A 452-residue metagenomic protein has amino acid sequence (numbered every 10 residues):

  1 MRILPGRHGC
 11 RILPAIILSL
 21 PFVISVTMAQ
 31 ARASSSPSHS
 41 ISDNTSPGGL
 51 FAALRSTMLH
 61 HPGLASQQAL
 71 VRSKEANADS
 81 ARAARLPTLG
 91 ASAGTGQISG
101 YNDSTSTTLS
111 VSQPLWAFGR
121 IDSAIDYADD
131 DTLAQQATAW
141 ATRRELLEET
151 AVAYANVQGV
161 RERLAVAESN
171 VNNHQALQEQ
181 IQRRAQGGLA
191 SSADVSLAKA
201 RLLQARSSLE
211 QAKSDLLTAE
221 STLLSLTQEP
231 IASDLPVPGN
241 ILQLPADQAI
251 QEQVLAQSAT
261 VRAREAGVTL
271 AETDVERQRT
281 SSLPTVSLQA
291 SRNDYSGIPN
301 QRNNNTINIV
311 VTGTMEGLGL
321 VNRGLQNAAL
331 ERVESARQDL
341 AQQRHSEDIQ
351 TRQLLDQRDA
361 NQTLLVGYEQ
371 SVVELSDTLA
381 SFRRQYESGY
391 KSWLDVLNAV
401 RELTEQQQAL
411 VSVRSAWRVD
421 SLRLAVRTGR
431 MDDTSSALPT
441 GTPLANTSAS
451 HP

Functional and structural regions predicted by a protein language model:
R2-R7, D43, R143-Q257, G267 (+5 more regions): Periplasmic alpha-helical coiled-coil/stalk elements that build and connect Gram-negative outer-membrane
P14-S25: Bacterial N-terminal signal peptides
A29-G90, L115, L189-S192, T227-D274 (+7 more regions): Bacterial Sec-pathway N-terminal export signals of envelope proteins
P47-L50, T88-A141, R262-D274, R279-Q343: Small/polar-residue-enriched beta-strand and adjacent coil segments characteristic of outer-membrane beta-barrel
S66-A81, T142-V171, A176-E179, R183 (+4 more regions): Amphipathic alpha-helical coiled-coil segments
Q68, D126-D129, S192-L203, W393-R401: Short, charged, amphipathic alpha-helical segments
